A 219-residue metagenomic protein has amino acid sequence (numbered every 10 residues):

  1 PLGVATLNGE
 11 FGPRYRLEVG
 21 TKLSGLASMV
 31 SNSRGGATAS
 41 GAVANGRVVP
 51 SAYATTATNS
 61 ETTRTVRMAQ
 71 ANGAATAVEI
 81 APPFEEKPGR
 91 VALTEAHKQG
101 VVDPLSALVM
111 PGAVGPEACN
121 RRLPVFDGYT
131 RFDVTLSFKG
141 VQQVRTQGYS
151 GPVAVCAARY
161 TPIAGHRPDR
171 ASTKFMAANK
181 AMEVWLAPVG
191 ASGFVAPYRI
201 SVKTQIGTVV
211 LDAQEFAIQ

Functional and structural regions predicted by a protein language model:
P1-A71, V114-Q219: Acidic, serine/threonine-rich low-complexity disordered tracts
T62-D103: Internal, conserved structured core segments that host functional sites
V91-Y129: Extracytoplasmic beta-rich ectodomain segments of secreted or membrane-anchored proteins
